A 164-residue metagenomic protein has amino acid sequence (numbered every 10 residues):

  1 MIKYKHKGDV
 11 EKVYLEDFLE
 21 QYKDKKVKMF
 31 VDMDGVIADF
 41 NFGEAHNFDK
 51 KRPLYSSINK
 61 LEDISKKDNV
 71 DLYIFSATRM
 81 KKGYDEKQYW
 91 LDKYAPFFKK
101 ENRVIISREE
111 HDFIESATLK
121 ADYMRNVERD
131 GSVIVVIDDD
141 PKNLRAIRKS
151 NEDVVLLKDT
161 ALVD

Functional and structural regions predicted by a protein language model:
M1-V31: Non-catalytic pre-domain segments flanking phosphatase-related domains
D24-K25, D68, V127-V133: Glycine-rich phosphate-binding loop signature in dinucleotide/nucleotide-binding domains
K25-G43: Asp-based phosphoryl-transfer active-site loop
A38-F40, L72, K81-D85, I114 (+1 more regions): Short catalytic/ligand-binding loop motif for oxyanion handling, primarily in non-cytosolic enzymes, centered on
E44-I74, K81-D85: Short, acidic loop-to-helix structural element flanking the phosphoryl-transfer center in phosphate-processing enzymes
I74-S76, V136: Structural beta-sheet core signal
T78-S132: Substrate-recognition "cap/lid" segment bordering the active-site pocket of phosphatases
M124, D130-D164: Acidic, Mg2+-coordinating phosphoryl-transfer loop and its flanking beta/alpha structural elements, shared across
